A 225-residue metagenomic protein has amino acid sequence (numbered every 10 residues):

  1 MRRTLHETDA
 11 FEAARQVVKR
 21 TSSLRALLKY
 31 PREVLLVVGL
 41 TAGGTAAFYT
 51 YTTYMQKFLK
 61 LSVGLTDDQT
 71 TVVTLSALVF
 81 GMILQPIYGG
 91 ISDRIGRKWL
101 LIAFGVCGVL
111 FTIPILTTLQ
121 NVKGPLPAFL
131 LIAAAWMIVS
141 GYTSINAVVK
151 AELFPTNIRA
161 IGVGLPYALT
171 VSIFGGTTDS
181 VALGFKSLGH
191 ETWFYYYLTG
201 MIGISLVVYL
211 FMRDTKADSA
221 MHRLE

Functional and structural regions predicted by a protein language model:
R2-R3, V149, G200-E225: Multi-pass alpha-helical transporter architecture, strongest for 12-TM Major Facilitator/SLC carriers used
R3-S22, D218-E225: Flexible cytoplasmic inter-helical loops of multi-pass small-molecule transporters
P31-F80, F174-D179: Extracytoplasmic gate region of multi-pass secondary transporters
R94-G105: Cytoplasmic membrane-interface "Motif A"-like loop-to-helix N-cap segments of 12-TM Major Facilitator Superfamily
V106-K123: C-terminal ends and interior cores of transmembrane alpha-helices in multi-pass membrane transporters/permeases
P125-G141: Hydrophobic core of transmembrane alpha-helices in multi-pass small-molecule transporters, especially MFS/SLC-type
G141-F154: Intracellular juxtamembrane helix-capping segments at the cytosolic ends of symmetry-related transmembrane helices
A151, T156-L188: A late C-terminal transmembrane helix in Major Facilitator Superfamily
